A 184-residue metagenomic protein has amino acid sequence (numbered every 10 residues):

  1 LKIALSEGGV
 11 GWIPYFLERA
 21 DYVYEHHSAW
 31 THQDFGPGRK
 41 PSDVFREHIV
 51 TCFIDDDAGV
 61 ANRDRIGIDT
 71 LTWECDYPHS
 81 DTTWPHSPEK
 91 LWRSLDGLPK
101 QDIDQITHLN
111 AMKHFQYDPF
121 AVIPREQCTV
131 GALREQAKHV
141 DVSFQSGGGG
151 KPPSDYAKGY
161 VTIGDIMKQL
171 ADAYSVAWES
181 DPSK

Functional and structural regions predicted by a protein language model:
L1-R46: Aromatic-lined glycan-binding groove of carbohydrate-active enzymes
G11-W12, W30-T31, G38, E47-V50 (+2 more regions): Mid-to-C-terminal alpha-helical segments outside catalytic/metal-binding sites
